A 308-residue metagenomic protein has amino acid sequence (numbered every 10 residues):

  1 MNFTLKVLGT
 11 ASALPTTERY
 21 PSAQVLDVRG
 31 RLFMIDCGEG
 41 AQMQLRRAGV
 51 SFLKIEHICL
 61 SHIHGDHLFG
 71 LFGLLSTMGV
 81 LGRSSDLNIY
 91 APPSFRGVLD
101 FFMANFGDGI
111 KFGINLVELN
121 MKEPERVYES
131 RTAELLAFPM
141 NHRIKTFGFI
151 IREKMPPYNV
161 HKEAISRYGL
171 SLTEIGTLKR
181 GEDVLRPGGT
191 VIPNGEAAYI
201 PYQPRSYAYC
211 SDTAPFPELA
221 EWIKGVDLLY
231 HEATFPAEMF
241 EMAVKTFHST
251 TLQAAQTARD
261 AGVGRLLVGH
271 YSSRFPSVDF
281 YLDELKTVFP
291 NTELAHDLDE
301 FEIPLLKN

Functional and structural regions predicted by a protein language model:
M1-A48, S84-D86, F149-I151, Y199-C210 (+1 more regions): Conserved beta-strand hairpin/beta-sheet module of binuclear metal-dependent hydrolase folds, prominently
K6, Y90, N115-N120, L136-F138 (+1 more regions): General small-molecule cofactor/ligand-binding pocket signal
I35-G38, I55-I63, P92, Y207-T213 (+3 more regions): Active-site neighborhood of phospho(di)ester-bond hydrolases with catalytic His/Asp-centered motifs
E39-Y90, E118-N120: Active-site metal-binding motif and surrounding structural segment of the metallo-beta-lactamase
L71-T77, F102, P276-K286: Metal-dependent catalytic neighborhoods of phosphoester/phosphodiester hydrolases
R83-L87, P92-N120: Active-site neighborhood of divalent metal-dependent phosphoester bond hydrolases
L87, P276-D299: Short acidic, glycine/proline-enriched helix-loop-strand junctions
N120-V268, D279-D283, V288, P304-N308: Metal-dependent phosphodiesterase/nuclease catalytic metal-binding core
